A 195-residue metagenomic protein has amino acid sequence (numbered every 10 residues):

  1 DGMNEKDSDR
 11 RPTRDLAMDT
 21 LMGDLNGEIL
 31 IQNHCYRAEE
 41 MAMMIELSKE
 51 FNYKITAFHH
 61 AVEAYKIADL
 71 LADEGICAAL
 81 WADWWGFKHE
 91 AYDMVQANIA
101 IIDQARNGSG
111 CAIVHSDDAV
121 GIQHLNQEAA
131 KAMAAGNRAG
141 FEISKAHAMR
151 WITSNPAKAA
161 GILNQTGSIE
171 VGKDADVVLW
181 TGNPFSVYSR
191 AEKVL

Functional and structural regions predicted by a protein language model:
D1-A57: Polyanionic/metal-chelating signatures
A17, E40, A64, V95-N98 (+1 more regions): Amphipathic coiled-coil/heptad-repeat helices and related helical stalk/stem segments that mediate oligomerization
L30, D69-A72, I76-T181, Y188-L195: His/Asp/Glu-enriched, well-ordered alpha-helical/loop segment that forms or immediately abuts the divalent-metal
R37, V62, A82, T181-P184: A mature extracytoplasmic/lumenal domain signature
A38-A42, A61-A68, G121-Q123: Active-site environment of divalent metal-dependent phosphoester hydrolases
I45-N52, V62-Y65, D73: Acidic, glycine-rich loop-and-beta core segments that form the ion-binding/anion-interacting portion of active sites
A57-V62, A79: Short internal beta-strands
